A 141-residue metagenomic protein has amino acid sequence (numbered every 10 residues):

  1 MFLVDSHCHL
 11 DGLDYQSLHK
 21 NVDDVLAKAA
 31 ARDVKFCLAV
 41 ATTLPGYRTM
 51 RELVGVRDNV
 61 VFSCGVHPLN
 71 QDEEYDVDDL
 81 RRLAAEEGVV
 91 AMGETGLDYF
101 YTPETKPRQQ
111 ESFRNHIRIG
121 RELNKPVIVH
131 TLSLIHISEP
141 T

Functional and structural regions predicted by a protein language model:
M1-S138: Mid-domain alpha/beta scaffold segments of enzyme catalytic cores
